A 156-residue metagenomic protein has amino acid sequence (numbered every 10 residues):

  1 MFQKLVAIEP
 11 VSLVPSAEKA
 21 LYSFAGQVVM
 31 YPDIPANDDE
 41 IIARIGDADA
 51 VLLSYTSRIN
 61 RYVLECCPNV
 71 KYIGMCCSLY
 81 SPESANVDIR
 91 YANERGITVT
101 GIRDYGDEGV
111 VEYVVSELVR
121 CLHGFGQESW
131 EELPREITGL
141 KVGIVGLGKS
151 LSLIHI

Functional and structural regions predicted by a protein language model:
M1-A48, L151-S152: N-terminal glycine-/charge-rich "phosphate-binding" loop or analogous flexible N-terminal tail
F2, V70, T138-K141: Phosphate-coordination loops involved in phosphoryl transfer and adenosine-cofactor binding
I8-E9, I144-G146: Conserved N-terminal Rossmann-fold NAD(P)-binding element of oxidoreductases
A20, I42, I89-R90, L133-R135: Short secondary-structure boundary/capping segments
D38-I41, N60-V63, L133: Acidic, amphipathic alpha-helical patches
A48-W130: Phosphate/diphosphate ligand-binding glycine-rich loop within oxidoreductases
I154-I156: Conserved small/polar residues in nucleotide/adenosyl-binding loops
